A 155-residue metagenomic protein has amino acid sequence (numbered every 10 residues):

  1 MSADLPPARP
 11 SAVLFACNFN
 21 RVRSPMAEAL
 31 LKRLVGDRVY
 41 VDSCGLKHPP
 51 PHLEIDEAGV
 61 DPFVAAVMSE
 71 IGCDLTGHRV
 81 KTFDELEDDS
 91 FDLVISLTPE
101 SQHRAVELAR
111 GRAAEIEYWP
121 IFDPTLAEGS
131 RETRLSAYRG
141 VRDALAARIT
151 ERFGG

Functional and structural regions predicted by a protein language model:
S2-D84: Conserved active-site segments centered on acidic
A8-R9, D89-S90, R112: Residue-level preference for short coil/turn positions at secondary-structure junctions
S43, G77, S96, E117-P120: Structural signal for conserved beta-strand scaffold positions within catalytic alpha/beta enzyme cores
P49-P51, E85-L86, F122-A127: A short acidic, often aromatic-flanked loop/helix-cap motif at beta-alpha or helix-coil junctions that lines enzyme
F83-L108: Mid-chain, well-packed structural core segment of small domains
Q102-G155: Phosphate-binding/catalytic loops
